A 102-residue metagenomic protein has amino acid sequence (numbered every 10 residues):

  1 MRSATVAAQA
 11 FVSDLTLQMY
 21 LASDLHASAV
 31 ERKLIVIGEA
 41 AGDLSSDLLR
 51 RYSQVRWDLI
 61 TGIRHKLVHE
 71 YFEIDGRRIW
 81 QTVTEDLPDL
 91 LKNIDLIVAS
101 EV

Functional and structural regions predicted by a protein language model:
R2-V102: Solvent-exposed interaction patches of small proteins and small membrane subunits
